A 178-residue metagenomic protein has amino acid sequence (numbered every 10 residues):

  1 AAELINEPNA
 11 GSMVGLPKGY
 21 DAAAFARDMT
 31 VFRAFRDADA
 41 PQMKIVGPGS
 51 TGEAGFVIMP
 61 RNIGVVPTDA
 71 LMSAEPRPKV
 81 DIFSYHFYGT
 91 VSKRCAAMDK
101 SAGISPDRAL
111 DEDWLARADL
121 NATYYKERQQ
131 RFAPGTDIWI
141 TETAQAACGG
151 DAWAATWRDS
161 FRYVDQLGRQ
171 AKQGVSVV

Functional and structural regions predicted by a protein language model:
A1-N9, M13, D21, Q42: Substrate-binding cleft of extracellular glycoside hydrolase catalytic domains
Y20-Q166, Q173: Noncatalytic carbohydrate-binding groove/subsite architecture in carbohydrate-active enzymes
A171, V177-V178: Feature marks hydrolase-like catalytic cores characterized by long aromatic- and Gly/Pro-rich stretches
